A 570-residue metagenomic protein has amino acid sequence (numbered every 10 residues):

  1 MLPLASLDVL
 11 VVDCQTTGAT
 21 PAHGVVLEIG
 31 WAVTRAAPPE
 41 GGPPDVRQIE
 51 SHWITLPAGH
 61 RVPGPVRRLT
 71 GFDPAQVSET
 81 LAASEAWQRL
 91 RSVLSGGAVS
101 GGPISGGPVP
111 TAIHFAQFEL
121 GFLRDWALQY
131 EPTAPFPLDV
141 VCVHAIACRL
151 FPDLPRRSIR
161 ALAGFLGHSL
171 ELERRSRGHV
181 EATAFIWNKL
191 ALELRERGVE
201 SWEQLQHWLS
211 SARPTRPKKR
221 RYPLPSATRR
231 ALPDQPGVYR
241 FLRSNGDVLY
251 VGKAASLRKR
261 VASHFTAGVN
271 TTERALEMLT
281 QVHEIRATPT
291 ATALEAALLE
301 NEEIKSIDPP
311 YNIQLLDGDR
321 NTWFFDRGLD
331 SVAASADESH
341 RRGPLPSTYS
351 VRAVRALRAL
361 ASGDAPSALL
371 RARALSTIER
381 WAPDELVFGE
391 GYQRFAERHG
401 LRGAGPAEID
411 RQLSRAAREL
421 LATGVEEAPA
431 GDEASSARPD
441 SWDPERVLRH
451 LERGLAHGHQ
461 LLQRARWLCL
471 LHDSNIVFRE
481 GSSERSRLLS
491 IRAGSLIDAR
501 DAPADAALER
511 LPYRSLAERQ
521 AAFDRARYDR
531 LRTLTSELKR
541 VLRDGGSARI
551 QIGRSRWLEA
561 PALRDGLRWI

Functional and structural regions predicted by a protein language model:
M1, A184, N188-V238, N245: Acidic two-metal-ion nuclease catalytic site recognized across multiple nuclease folds, prominently DnaQ/RNase D-T
M1-Y130, A134-P137, P152-L170, R174: Conserved non-catalytic scaffold segment of RNase H-like nuclease domains
V11-D13, V140-V141, L249-V251: Short hydrophobic beta-strand that contains or immediately precedes a catalytic carboxylate
C14, F115, V143, A254 (+1 more regions): Residues immediately flanking
A82, D139-C142, T292: Short loop/turn segments at beta->alpha junctions
Q88, C142, L154-S210: Extended, hydrophobic interaction surfaces within ordered domains
V140-P152: Short, flexible loop segments at boundaries between secondary-structure elements
R220-I570: Conserved catalytic/ligand-binding micro-motifs in nucleotide and anionic cofactor chemistry
